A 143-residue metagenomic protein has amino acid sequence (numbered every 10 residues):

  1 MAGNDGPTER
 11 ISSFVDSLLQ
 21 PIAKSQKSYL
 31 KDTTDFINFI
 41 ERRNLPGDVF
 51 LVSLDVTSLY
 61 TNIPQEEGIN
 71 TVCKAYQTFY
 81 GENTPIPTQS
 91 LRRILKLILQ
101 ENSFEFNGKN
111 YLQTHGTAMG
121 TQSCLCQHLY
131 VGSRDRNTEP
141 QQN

Functional and structural regions predicted by a protein language model:
M1-D32: Non-catalytic interaction regions
Y29, I37, R43-N143: Conserved polymerase palm-domain catalytic core
